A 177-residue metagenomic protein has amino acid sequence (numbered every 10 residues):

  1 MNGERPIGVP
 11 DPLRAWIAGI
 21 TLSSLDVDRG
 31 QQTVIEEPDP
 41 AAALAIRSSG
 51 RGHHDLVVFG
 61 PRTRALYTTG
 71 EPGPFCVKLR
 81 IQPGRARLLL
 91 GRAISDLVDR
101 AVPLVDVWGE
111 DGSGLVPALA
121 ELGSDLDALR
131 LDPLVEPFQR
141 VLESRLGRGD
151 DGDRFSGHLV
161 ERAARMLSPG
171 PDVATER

Functional and structural regions predicted by a protein language model:
M1-V173: Alpha-helical bundle regulatory/interaction domains
T175-R177: Append "Primarily bacterial transcriptional regulators
